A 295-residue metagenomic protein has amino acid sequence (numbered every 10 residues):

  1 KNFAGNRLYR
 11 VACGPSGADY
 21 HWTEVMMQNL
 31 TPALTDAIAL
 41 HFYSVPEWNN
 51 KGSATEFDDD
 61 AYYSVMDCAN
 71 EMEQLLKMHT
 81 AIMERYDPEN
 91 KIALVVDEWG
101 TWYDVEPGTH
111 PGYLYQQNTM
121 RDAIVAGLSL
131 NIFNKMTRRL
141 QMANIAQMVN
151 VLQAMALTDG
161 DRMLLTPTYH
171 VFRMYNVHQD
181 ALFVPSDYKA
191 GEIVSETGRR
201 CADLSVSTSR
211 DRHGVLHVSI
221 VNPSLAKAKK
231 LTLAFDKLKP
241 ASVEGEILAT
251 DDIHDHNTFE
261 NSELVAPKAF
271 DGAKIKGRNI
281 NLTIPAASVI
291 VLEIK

Functional and structural regions predicted by a protein language model:
K1-Y20, E71-T101, R139-N150: Aromatic-lined carbohydrate-recognition surfaces of secreted/lumenal glycan-active proteins
Y9-S16, E56-E73, G112-D122: The substrate-binding groove and active-site-proximal loops of carbohydrate-active enzymes, especially glycoside
G17-W22, S44-N49, G100-E106, V149-M155 (+3 more regions): Flexible loop/turn segments at secondary-structure boundaries
D19-L30, L128, A202-D203: Alpha-helical scaffolding within the catalytic cores of extracellular/periplasmic polymer-degrading hydrolases
E24-N70, I92-A93, D97-W102, Y115 (+2 more regions): Aromatic- and acid-rich polysaccharide-binding/catalytic face of secreted or lumenal carbohydrate-active enzymes
I38, H79, E98, A143 (+4 more regions): Conserved, mostly hydrophobic/aromatic
K91-V206, V215: Aromatic/acidic polysaccharide-binding cleft in carbohydrate-active enzymes
D187-G191, E196-C201, H213, V221-K295: C-terminal beta-sandwich/jelly-roll accessory domains of carbohydrate-active enzymes
